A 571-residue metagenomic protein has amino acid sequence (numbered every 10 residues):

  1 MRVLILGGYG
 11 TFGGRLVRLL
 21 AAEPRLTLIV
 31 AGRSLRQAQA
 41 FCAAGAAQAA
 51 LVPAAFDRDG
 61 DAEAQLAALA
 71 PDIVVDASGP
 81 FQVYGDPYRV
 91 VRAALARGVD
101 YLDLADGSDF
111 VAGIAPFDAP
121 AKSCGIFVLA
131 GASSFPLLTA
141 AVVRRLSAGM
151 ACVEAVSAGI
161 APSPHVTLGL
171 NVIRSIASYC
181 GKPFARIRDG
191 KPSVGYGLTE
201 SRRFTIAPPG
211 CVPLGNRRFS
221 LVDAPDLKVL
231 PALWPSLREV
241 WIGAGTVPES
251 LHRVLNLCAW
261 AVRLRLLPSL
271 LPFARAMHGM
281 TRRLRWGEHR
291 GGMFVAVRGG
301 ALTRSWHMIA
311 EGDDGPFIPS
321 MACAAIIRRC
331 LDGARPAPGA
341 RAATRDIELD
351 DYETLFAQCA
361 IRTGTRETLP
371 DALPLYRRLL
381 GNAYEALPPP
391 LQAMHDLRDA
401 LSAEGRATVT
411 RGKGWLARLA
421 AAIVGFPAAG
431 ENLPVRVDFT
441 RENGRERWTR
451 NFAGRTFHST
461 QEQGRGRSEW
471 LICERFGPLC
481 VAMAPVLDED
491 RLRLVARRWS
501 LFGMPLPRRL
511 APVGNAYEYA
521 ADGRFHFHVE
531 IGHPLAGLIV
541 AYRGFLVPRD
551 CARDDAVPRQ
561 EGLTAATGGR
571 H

Functional and structural regions predicted by a protein language model:
V3-A21: N-terminal Rossmann NAD(P)H-binding glycine-rich loop of SDR-like oxidoreductase domains
L6, T11, A148-V295, L302: Active-site-lining helix/loop region of Rossmann-like oxidoreductase modules
R25-Q37: Conserved glycine-rich Rossmann-like NAD(P)H-binding loop of the short-chain dehydrogenase/reductase
G45-G60: Rossmann-fold cofactor-recognition segment
I73-G79, V91, Y101-L102: N-terminal Rossmann-like NAD(P) cofactor-binding module of classical short-chain dehydrogenase/reductase
L104-F127: Rossmann-fold NAD(P)-binding glycine/threonine-rich loop
L264-D371: C-terminal active-site/capping subdomain that shapes the small-molecule cofactor and substrate pocket of enzyme
L379-A520, F525-V529, Y542: Soluble ligand-binding/transfer domains with enclosed cavities or grooves
